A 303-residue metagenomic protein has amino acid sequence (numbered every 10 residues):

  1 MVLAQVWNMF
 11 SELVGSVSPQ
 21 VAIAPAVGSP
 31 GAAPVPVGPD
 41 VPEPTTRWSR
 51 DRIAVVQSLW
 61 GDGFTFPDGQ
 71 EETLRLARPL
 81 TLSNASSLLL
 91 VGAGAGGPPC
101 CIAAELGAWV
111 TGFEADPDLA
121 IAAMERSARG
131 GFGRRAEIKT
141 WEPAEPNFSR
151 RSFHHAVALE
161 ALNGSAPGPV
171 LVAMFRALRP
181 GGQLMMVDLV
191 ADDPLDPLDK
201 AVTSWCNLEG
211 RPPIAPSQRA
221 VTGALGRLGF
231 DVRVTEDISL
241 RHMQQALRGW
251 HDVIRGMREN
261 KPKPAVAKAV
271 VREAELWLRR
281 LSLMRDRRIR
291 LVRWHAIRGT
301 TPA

Functional and structural regions predicted by a protein language model:
M1-T45: N-terminal auxiliary segments of SAM/dcSAM-dependent transferases
F66-N84: Conserved alpha-helix/loop element of class I SAM-dependent methyltransferases that forms part of the SAM/SAH-binding
S87-L90, A95-E145: Class I SAM-dependent methyltransferase SAM/SAH-binding core
A144-A156: A short acidic, Gly/Pro-enriched loop at the edge of an enzyme's catalytic core that lines a small-molecule cofactor
G168-Q183: A short glycine-rich, Lys/Arg-flanked "PGG" loop and its adjoining helix->strand segment in the class I
L189-P212: Short, glycine-/aromatic-enriched active-site segment of Class I SAM-dependent methyltransferases
P213-G229: Short alpha-helix
V234-A303: Conserved Class I S-adenosyl-L-methionine
